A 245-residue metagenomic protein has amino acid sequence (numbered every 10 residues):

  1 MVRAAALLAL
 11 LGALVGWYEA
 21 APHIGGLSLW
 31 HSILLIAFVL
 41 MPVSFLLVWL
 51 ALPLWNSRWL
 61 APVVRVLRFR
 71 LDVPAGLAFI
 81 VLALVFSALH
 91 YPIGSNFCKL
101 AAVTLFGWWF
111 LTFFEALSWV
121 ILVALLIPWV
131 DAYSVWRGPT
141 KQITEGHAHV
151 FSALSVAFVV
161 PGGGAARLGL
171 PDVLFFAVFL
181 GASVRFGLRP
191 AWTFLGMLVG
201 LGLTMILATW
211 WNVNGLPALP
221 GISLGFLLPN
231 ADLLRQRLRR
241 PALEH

Functional and structural regions predicted by a protein language model:
M1-H245: A membrane-topology feature that recognizes alpha-helical transmembrane segments and their immediate juxtamembrane
